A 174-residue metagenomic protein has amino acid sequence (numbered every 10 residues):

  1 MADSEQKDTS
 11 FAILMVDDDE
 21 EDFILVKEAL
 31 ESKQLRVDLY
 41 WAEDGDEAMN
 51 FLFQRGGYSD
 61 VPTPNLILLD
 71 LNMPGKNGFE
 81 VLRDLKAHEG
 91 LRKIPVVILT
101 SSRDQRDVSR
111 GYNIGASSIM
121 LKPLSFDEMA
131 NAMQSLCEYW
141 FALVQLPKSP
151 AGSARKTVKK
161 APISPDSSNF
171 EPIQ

Functional and structural regions predicted by a protein language model:
M1-L14, E20-Y40, D46-E47, F53 (+3 more regions): Non-catalytic signal-transmission and effector/linker regions of two-component phosphorelay proteins
W41, G75-K76: Residue-level signal for the "D+5" position in two-component response regulator receiver
G56-P62, K86-K93, I114: Conserved phosphotransfer cores of two-component systems
L71-M73: Receiver (REC) domain active-site loop signature in two-component systems and cognate sites in sensor histidine kinases
S117: Short, glycine/charged-rich "phosphate-handling" switch motifs in NTP-dependent and phosphotransfer domains
